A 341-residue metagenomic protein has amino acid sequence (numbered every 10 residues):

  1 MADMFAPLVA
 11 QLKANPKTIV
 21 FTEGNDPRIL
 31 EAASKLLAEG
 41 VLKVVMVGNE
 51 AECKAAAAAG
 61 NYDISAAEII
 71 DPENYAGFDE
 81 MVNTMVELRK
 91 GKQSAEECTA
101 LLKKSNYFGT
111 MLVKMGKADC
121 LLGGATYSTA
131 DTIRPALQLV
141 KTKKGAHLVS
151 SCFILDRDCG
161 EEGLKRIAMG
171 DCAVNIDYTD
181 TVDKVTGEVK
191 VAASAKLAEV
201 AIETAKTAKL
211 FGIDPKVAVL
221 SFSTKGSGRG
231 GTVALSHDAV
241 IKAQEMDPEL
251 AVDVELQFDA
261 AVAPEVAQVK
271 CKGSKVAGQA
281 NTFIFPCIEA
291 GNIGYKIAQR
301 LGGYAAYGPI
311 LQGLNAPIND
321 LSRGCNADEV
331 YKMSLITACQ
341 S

Functional and structural regions predicted by a protein language model:
M1-A277, N281-S341: Anion-binding alpha/beta catalytic cores of soluble intermediary-metabolism enzymes, centered on
